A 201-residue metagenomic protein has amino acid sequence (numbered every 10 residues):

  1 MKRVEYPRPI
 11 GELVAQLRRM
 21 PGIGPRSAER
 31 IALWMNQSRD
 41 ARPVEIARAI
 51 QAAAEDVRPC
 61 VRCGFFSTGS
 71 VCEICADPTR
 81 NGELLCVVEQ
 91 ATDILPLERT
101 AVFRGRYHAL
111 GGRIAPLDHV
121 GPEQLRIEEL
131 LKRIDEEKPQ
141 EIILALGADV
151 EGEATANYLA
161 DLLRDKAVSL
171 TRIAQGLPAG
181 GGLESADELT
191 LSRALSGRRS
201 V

Functional and structural regions predicted by a protein language model:
K2-E5, S38, R42, D118-P122 (+2 more regions): Catalytic cores of large soluble enzymes that bind and process phosphate-bearing ligands
R3-I10, R19, R30-I94, S200: Cys/His-rich Zn2+-binding cysteine-cluster or related metal-binding knuckle/ribbon modules and their
G11-A15, E29, L33, V44 (+8 more regions): Solvent-exposed alpha-helical segments within well-ordered globular domains of core cellular machineries
E12, R104, L131-V201: Long C-terminal interaction/binding lobes of large macromolecular proteins
Q16, M20, S38, A53-D56 (+10 more regions): Conserved, well-folded catalytic cores of nucleic-acid-processing and energy-transducing macromolecular machines
A28, D77-D149: Extended interfacial segments that mediate partner engagement and assembly in macromolecular machines
P59, V71, D93, L110-R113 (+4 more regions): Glycine-rich, flexible loop/turn motifs
